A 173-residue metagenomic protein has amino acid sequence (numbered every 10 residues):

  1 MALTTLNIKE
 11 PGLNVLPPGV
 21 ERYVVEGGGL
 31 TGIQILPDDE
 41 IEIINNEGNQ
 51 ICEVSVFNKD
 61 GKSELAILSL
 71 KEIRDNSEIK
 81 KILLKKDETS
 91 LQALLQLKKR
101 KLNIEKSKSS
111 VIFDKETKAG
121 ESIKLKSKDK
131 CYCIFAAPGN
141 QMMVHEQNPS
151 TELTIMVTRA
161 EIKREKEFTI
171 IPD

Functional and structural regions predicted by a protein language model:
M1-D173: Acidic, Ser/Thr/Pro
